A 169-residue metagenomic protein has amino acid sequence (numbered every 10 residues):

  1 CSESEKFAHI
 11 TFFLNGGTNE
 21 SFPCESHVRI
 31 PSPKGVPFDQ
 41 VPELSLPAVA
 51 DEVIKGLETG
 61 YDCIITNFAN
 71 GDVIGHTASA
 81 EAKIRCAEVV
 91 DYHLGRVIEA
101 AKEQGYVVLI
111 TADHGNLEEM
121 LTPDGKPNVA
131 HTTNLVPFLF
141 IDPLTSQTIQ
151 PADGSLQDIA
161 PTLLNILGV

Functional and structural regions predicted by a protein language model:
C1-V169: Feature captures the catalytic ectodomains and active-site-proximal regions of enzymes that hydrolyze or transfer
